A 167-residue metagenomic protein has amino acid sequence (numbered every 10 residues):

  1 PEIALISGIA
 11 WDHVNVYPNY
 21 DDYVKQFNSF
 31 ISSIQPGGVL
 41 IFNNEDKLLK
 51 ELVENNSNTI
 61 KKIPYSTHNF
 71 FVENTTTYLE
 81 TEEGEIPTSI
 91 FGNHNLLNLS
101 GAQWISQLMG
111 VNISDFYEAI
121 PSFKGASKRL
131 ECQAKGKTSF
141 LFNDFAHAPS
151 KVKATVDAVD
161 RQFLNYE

Functional and structural regions predicted by a protein language model:
E2-F140, R161, Y166: Acidic, Mg2+-coordinating active-site environments of NTP-dependent enzymes
L141-H147: Switch II (G3) loop of P-loop NTPases
H147-E167: AMP-binding/adenylate-forming catalytic core of the ANL superfamily
